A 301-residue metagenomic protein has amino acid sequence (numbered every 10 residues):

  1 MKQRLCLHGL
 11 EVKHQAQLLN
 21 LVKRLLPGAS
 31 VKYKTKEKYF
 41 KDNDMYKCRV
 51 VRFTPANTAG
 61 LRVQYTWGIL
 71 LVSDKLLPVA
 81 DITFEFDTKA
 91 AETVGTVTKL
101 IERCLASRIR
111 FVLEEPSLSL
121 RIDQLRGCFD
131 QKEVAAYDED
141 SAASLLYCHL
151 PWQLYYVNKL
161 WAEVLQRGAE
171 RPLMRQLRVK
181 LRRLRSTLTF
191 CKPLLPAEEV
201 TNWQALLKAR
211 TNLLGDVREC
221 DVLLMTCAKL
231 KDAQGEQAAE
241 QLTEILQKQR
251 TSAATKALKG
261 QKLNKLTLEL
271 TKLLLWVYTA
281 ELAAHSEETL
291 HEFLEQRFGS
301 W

Functional and structural regions predicted by a protein language model:
M1-W301: Cationic, histidine-enriched alpha-helical/coil surfaces that engage anionic ligands
